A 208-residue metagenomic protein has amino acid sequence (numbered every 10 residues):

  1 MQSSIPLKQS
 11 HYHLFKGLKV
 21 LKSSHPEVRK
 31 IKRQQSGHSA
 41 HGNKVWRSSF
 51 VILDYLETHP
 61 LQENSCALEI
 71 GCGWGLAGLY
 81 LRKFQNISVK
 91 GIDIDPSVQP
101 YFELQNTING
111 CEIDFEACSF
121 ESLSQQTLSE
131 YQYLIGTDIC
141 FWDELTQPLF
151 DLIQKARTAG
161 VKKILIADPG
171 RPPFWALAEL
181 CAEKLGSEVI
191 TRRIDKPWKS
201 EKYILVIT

Functional and structural regions predicted by a protein language model:
M1-T208: S-adenosylmethionine-dependent methyltransferases
